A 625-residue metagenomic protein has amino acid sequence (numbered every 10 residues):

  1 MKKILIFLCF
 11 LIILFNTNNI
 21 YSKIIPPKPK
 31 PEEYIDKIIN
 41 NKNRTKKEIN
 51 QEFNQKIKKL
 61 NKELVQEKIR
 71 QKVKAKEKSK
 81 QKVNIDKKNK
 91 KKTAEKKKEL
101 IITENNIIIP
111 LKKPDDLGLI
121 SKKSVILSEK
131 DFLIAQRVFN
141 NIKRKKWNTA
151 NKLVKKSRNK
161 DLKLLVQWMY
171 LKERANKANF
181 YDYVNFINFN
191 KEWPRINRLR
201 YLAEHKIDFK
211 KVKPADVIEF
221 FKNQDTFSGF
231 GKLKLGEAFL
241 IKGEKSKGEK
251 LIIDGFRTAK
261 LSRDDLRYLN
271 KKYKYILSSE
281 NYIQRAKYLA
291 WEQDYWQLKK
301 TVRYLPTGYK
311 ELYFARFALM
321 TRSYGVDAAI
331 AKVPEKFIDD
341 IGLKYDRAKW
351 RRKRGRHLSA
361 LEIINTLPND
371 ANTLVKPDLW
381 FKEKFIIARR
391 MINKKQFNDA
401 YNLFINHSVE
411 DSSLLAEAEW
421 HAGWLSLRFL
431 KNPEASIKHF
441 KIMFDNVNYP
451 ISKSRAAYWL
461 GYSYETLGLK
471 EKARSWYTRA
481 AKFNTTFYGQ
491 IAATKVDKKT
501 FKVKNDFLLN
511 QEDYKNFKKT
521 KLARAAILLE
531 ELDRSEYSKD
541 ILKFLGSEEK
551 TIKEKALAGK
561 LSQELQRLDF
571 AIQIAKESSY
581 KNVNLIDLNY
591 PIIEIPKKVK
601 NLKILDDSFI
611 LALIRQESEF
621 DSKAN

Functional and structural regions predicted by a protein language model:
K2-K23: Classical Sec-dependent N-terminal signal peptides that target proteins to the secretory pathway
Y21-V125, L545: Proline-rich, low-complexity linker regions of envelope-associated factors in Gram-negative bacteria
I120-L127, N151-D161, K172-A175, V184-R195 (+15 more regions): Solenoid-like repeat scaffolds
I134, L162, Q167-Y170, Y183 (+10 more regions): TPR repeat positional signature
N141, R174, I207, F239 (+8 more regions): Residue at a conserved register position within TPR or TPR-like alpha-solenoid repeats
R144, E173, K210, K242 (+7 more regions): Structural motif corresponding to the intra-repeat A-B loop/turn of tetratricopeptide repeats
D161-K163, W168-Y170, Y181-N190, A331 (+13 more regions): Catalytic glycan-binding domains that act on GlcNAc-containing polysaccharides
